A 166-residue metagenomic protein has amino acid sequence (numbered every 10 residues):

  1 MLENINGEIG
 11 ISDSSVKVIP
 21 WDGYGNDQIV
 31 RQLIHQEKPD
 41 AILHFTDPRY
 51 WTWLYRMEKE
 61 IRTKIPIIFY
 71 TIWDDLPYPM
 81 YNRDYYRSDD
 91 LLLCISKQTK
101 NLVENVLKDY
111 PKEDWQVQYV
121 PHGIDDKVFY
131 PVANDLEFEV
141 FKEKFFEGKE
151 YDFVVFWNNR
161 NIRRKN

Functional and structural regions predicted by a protein language model:
M1-Q28, Q32, V117: N-terminal strand-loop element at the rim of the active site of nucleotide-sugar-dependent glycosyltransferases
I19, R31-W51, P66-I68: Short N-terminal targeting/anchoring amphipathic segment
I42-I61, L76-D84: An aromatic- and histidine-rich active-site surface loop
R62, F69, P79-C94: A conserved, positively charged/aromatic
Y70, I95, V120, W157-N159: Short hydrophobic "strand-cap" motifs at the C-terminus of beta-strands
Q98, G123: Carbohydrate-associated surface elements
Y130-G148: A short helix/loop element that forms part of the nucleotide-sugar donor recognition site in Leloir-type
G148-K165: Conserved donor-binding/catalytic core segment of Leloir-type glycosyltransferases
